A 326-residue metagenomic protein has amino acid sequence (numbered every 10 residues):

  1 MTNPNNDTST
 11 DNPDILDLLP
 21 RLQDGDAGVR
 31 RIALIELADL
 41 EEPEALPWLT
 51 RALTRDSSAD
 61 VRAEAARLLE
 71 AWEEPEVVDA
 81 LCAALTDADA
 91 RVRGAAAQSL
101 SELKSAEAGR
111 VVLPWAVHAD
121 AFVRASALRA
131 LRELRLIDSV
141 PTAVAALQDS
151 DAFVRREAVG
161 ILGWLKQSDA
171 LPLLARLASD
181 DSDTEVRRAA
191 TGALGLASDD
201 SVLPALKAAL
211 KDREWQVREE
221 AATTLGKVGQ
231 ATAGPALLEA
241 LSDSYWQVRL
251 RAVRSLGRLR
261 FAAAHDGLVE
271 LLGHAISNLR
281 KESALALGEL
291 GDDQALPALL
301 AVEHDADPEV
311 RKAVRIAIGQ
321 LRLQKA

Functional and structural regions predicted by a protein language model:
M1-I32: N-terminal "cap/leader" segments of large eukaryotic alpha-helical scaffolds
T10-R21, E42-R55, E74-T86, S105-V117 (+7 more regions): Amphipathic alpha-helical scaffolding segments comprising HEAT/armadillo-like alpha-solenoid repeats
G25-D26, S57-S58, A88-D89, A119-D120 (+6 more regions): Short inter-helical turns and helix N-cap capping residues of alpha-solenoid HEAT/ARM repeat scaffolds
E36, L68, S99-E102, A130-E133 (+9 more regions): Core register positions within helices of long alpha-helical scaffolds
S58-E157, I161-W164: A generic tandem-repeat structural signature
E303-A326: Terminal, low-structured helical/coil segments at or just beyond the last alpha-helical repeat
